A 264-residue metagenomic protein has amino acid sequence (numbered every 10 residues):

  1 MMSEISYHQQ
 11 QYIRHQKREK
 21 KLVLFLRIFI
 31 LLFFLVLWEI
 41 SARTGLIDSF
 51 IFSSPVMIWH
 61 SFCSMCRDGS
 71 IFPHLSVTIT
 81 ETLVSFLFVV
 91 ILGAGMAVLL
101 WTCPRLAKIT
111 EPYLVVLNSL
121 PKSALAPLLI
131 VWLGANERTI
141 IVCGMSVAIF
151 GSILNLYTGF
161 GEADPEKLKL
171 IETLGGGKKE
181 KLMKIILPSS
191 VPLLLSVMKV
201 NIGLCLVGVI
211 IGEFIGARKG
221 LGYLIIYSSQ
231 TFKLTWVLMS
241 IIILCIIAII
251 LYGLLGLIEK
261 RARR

Functional and structural regions predicted by a protein language model:
M1-I30, G253-R264: Transmembrane alpha-helical segments of polytopic membrane transport and secretion proteins
R14-K17, T44-L87: Periplasmic/extracellular loop-to-transmembrane helix junction in inner-membrane transport proteins
V84-L114: Transmembrane-helix boundary motif in ABC transporter permease subunits
P104, G161, L238-R264: C-terminal transmembrane helix and the adjacent membrane-cytosol boundary/short C-terminal tail of inner/organellar
V115-G151, G159: Generic hydrophobic transmembrane alpha-helix motif, especially the helices
L120, F160-E166, L170-S190, Q230: Short helix-to-coil transition segments within interhelical loops that connect adjacent transmembrane helices
V131-W132, V207-L244: Glycine-rich helix-loop "coupling/hinge" segments at transmembrane-helix boundaries in multipass transporters
V142, S146, K179-G212: Transmembrane alpha-helices
